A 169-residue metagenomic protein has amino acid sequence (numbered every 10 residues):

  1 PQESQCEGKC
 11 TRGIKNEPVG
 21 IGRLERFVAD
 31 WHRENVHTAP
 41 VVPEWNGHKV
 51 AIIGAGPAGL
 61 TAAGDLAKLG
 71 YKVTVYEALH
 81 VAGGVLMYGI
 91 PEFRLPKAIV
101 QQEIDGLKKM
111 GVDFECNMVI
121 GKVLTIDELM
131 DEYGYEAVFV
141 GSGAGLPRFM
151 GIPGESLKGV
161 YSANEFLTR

Functional and structural regions predicted by a protein language model:
P1-S4, V36-I53, A58, M87-Y88 (+1 more regions): Ferredoxin-like iron-sulfur electron-transfer modules
E3-W31: Iron-sulfur (Fe-S) cluster-binding segments and ferredoxin-like electron-carrier domains, especially [2Fe-2S]
L24, V85-Y135: N-terminal Rossmann-like dinucleotide/flavin-binding domain of flavoprotein oxidoreductases that bind FAD/FMN
V28-P43, L69, Q102-V119, P147-R169: Glycine-rich dinucleotide-binding loop and its adjacent helix/turn
H48-T74: N-terminal Rossmann-like FAD-binding beta1-loop-alpha1 element of flavoenzymes
A58, V81, G145: Conserved Rossmann-like nucleotide-cofactor binding loop
Y71-M87: Glycine-rich FAD pyrophosphate-binding loop
Y135-A137, G141-R148, F166: Glycine-/small-residue-rich beta->alpha transition segments that form the dinucleotide
